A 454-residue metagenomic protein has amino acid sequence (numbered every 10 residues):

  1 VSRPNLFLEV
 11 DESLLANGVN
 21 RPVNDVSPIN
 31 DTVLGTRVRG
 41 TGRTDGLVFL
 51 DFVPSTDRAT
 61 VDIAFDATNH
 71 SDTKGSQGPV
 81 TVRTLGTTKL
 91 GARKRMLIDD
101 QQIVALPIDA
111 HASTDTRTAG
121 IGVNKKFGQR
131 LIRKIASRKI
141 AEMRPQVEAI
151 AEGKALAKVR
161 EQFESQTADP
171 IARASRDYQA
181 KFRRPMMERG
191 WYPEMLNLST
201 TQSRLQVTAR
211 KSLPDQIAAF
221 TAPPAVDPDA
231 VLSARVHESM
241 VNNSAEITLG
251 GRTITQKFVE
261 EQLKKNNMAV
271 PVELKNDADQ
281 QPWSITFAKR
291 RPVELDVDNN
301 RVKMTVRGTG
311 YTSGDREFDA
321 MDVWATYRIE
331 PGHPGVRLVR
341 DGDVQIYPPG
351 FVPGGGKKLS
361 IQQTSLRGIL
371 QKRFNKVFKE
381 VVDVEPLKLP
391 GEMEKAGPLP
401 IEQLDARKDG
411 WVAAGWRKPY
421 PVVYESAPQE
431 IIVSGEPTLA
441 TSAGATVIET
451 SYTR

Functional and structural regions predicted by a protein language model:
V1-P54: Long amphipathic alpha-helical scaffold segments
V1-V19, L131-R454: Extended, low-charge, aliphatic-rich alpha-helical segments
G35-T36, R43-F49, Q101, W191-Y192 (+2 more regions): Short beta-strand/helix segments in adaptor/scaffold domains that form protein-protein interfaces within large
G42-G46, S76-G78, I132: Short linear interaction motifs
V48-V104, W283, R290-A325: N-terminal beta-strand/beta-hairpin edge segment
G78-V80, G122-N124, G356, E430-I431: Short, charged/polar low-complexity linear motifs in solvent-exposed/disordered segments
T87, R93-Q102, P107-D109, K139-E142 (+3 more regions): Amphipathic, rod-like alpha-helical scaffolds used for oligomerization/assembly
V104-I140, Y347-P348: Short acidic, glycine/tyrosine-flanked loop/strand segments centered on an H-E-D-like triad
